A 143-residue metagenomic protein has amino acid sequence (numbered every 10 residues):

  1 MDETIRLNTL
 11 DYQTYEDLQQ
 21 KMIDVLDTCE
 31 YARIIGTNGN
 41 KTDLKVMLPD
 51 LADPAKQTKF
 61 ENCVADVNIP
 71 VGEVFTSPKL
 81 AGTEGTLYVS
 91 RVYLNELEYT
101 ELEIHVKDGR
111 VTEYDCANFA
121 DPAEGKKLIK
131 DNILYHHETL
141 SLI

Functional and structural regions predicted by a protein language model:
M1-E84: Active-site bordering "gate/hinge" segments that shape substrate access to catalytic or cofactor-binding pockets
G36-N38, L48-D50, R91, D108 (+1 more regions): Short, structured patches in soluble enzyme cores that scaffold and shape functional sites
K56-T58, N68-I69, D108-V111, K127 (+1 more regions): Short, surface-exposed linear patches
T86-Y88: Tryptophan-anchored aromatic micro-motifs
Y93-L97: Short loop/turn motifs at secondary-structure junctions and domain boundaries
T100-C116: Active-site and channel-lining beta-strand-loop segments that bind or position nucleotide-derived/phosphorylated
T112-I143: Dual-mode signal for accessory low-complexity, basic/Gly-rich regions
